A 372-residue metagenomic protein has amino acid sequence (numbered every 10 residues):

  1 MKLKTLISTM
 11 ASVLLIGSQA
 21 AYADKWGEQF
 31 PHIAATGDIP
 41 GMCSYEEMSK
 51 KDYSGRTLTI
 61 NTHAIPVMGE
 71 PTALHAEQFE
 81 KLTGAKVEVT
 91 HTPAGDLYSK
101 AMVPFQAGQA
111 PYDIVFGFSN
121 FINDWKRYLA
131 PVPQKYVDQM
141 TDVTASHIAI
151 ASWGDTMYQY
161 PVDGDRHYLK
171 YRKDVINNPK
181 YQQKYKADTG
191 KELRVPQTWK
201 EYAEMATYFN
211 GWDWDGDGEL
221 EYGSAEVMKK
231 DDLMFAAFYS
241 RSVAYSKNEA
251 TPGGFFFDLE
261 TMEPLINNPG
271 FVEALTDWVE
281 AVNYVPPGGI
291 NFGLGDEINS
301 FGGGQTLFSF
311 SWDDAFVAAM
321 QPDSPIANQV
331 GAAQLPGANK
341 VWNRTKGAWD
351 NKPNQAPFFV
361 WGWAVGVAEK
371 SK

Functional and structural regions predicted by a protein language model:
K2-Y22: Gram-negative bacterial Sec-dependent N-terminal signal peptides
D24-D52, F118-Y171, N177, G331-L335 (+1 more regions): Hinge/lid segment of periplasmic solute-binding proteins
K25-W26, L74-S146, I150-Q159, N178-K180 (+3 more regions): Extracytoplasmic "Venus flytrap"/periplasmic binding protein-like
M42-S49, P66-K86, K170, D174: Short, polar/charged alpha-helical segment
H91-K100, Q197-E201, G289-G303: Short helix-initiation/N-cap motifs at beta->coil->alpha
N120-A130, H147-K191, A203, E226-L259 (+1 more regions): Periplasmic solute-binding protein
T189, D213-L220: Acidic, glycine-anchored loop motifs typical of Ca2+
E201-T207, A237, R241-N291, Q334 (+1 more regions): Glycine-centered hinge/linker elements that transmit conformational signals in sensory and ligand-binding systems
